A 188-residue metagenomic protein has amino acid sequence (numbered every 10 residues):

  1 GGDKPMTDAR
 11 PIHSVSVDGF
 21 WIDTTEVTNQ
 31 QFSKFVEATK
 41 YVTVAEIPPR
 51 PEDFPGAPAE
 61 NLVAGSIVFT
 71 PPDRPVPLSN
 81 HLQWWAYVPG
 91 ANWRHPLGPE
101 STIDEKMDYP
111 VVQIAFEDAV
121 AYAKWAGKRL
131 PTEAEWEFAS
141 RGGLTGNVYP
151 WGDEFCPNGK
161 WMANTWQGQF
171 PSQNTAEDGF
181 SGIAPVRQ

Functional and structural regions predicted by a protein language model:
G1-D18, P99-T102: Short, conserved catalytic-motif segment at the N-terminal edge
G2-D3, P48-Q188: Functional-site microenvironments in short loops/helix caps that host divalent-cation chemistry
I12, S33-A38, P48-P49: Short Gly/aromatic-enriched secondary-structure transition segments
H13-F20, M107, G182: Short amphipathic alpha-helical segments
D18, D23-T25, V112, R187: Surface-exposed loop and edge beta-strand positions of immunoglobulin-like domains
F20, F35-V44, A126-G127: Short capping motifs at secondary-structure boundaries
T28: Acidic-aromatic/histidine active-site loop/patch
